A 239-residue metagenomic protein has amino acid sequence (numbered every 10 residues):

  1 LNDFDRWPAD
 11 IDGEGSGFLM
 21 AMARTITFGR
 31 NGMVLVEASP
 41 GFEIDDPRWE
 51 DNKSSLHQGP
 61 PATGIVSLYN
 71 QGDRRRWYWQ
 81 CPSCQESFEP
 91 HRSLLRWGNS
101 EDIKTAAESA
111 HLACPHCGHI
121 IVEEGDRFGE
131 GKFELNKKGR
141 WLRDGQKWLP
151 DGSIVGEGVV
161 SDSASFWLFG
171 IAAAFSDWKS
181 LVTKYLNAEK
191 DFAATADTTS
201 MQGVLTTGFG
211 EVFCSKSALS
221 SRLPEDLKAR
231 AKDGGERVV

Functional and structural regions predicted by a protein language model:
L1-V239: Short, flexible loop motifs at catalytic/binding sites
